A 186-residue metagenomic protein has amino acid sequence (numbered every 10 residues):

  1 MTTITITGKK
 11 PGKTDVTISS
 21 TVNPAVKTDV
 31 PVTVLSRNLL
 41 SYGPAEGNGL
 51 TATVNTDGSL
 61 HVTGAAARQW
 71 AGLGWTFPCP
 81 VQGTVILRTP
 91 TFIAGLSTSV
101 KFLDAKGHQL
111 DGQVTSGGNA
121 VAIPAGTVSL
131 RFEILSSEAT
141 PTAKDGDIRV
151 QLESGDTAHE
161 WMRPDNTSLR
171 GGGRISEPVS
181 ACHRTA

Functional and structural regions predicted by a protein language model:
M1-R37: Extracytoplasmic soluble-region selector
G8-K10, V22, C79, T89-A94 (+1 more regions): Non-cytosolic beta-sheet module surface loops
K9-P11, N23, N55, P80-Q82 (+1 more regions): Surface-exposed coil/turn segments at beta-strand junctions on protein surfaces, enriched
G12-V16, V85, V128-L130: Exposed beta-strand face motif in extracellular beta-rich ectodomains
N23, L103-Q109, G155: Change "in extracellular beta-sheet-rich domains … of secreted and cell-surface proteins" to "in beta-sheet-rich domains
P31-Q69, V81, P124, E133-A186: Extracellular polysaccharide-targeting segments
A45, A66, A71-V100, G118-A125 (+1 more regions): Extra-cytoplasmic beta-strand recognition segments
A105-V128: Extracellular carbohydrate recognition and processing domains and analogous Trp-centered ligand-binding platforms
